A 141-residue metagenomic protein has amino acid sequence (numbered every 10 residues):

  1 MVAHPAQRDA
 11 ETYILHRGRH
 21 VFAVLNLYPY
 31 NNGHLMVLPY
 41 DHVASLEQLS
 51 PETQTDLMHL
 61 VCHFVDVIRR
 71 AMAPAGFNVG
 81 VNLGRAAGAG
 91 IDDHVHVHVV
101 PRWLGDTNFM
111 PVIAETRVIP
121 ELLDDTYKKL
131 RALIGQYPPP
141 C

Functional and structural regions predicted by a protein language model:
M1-C141: HIT superfamily nucleotide-processing domains
